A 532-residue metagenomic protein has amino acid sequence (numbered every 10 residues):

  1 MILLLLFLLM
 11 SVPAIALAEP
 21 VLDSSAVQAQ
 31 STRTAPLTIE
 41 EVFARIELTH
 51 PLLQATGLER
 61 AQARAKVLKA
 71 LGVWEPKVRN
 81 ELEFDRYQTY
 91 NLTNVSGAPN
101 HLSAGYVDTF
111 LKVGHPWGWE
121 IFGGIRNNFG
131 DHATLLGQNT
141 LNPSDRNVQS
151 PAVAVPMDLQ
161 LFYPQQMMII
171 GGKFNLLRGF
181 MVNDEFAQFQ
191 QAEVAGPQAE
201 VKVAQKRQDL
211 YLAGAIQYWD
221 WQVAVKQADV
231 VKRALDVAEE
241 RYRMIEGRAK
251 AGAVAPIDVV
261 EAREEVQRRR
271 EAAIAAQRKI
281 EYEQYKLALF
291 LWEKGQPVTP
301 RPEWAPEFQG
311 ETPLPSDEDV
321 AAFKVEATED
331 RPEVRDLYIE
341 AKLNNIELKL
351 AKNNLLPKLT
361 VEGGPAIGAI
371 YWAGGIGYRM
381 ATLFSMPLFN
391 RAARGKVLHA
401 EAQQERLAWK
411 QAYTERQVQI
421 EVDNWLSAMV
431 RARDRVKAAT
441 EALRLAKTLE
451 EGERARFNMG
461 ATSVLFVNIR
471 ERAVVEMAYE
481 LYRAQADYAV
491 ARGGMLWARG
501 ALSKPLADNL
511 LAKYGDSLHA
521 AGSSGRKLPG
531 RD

Functional and structural regions predicted by a protein language model:
L17-S24, Q28-S31, Q88, K286-P315 (+3 more regions): Acidic, low-complexity, intrinsically disordered peripheral segments
Q54-L58, Q62, L71-G72, P116-L141 (+10 more regions): Sec/SRP-type N-terminal targeting helices
L68, F110, G171, D336 (+2 more regions): Outer-membrane beta-barrel architecture
P76, S103-T109, Q166-G172, F323 (+1 more regions): Hydrophobic, lipid-facing positions within transmembrane beta-strands of outer-membrane proteins
V78-R86, G123-F129, L359-I367: Transmembrane beta-barrel strands of outer-membrane/channel proteins
L92-G97, T140-L141, A154-D158, I367-I370: Extracellular loop and loop/strand-boundary signature of outer-membrane beta-barrel proteins
A98-A104, L161-Q165, A373-G377, R472: Transmembrane beta-barrel outer-membrane domains
V201-F323, A428, A432, G452-A455 (+3 more regions): Periplasmic alpha-helical coiled-coil/stalk elements that build and connect Gram-negative outer-membrane
